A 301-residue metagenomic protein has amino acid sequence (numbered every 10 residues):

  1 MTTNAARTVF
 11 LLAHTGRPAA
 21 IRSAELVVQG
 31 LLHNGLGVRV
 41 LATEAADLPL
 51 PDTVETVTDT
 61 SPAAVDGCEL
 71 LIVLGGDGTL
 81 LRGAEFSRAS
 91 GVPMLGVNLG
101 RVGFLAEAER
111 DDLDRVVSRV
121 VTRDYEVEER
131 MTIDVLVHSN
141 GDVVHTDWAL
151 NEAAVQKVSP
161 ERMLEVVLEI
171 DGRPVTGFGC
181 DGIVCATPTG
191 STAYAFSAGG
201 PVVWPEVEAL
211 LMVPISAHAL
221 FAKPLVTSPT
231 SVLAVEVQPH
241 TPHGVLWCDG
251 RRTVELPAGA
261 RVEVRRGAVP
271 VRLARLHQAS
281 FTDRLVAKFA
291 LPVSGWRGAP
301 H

Functional and structural regions predicted by a protein language model:
M1-L70, D111-E126, V137-D147: ATP/NTP phosphate-donor binding region
G16, D77-T79, V102, T189: Short glycine-rich anion-binding loops that position phosphate/pyrophosphate groups of nucleotides and phosphorylated
A20-I21, G78-G83, S191-S197: Short glycine/serine/threonine-rich phosphate/pyrophosphate-binding segments that cradle anionic phosphate groups
G37, G91-L95, L211: Proline-centered loop/turn at the N-terminus of a beta-strand
S90-A108: Short, acidic/small-residue loops that bind anionic groups at enzyme active sites
V102-D181: Catalytic core of DAGKc-family lipid kinases
V155, D171-P174, F221-H301: ATP/nucleoside-binding phosphotransfer catalytic cores, i.e., glycine-rich phosphate-binding loops
M163, T176-F221: Gly/Ser/Thr-rich active-site loops/lids in small-molecule metabolic enzymes that frequently grip phosphoryl groups
